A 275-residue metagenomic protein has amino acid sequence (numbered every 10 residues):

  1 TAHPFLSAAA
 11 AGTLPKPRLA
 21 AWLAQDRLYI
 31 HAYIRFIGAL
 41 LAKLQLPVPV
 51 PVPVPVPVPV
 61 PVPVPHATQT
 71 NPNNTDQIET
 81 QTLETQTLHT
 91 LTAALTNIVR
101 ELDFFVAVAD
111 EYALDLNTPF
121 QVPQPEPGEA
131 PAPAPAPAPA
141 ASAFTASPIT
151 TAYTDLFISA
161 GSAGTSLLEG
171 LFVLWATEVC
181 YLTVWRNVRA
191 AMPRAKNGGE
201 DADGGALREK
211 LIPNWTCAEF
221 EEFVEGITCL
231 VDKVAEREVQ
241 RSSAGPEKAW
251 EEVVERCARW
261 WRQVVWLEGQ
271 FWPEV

Functional and structural regions predicted by a protein language model:
T1-L14, K233, R237-A244: Short alpha-helical hairpin
T1-S7, E219-G226: Acidic, low-complexity proline/glycine-rich segments
A2, Y29-F36, E101-F104, I149 (+7 more regions): Amphipathic, well-ordered alpha-helical segments in soluble domains
L14-L44, L171-T183: Alpha-helical bundle segments that constitute or directly flank the non-heme di-iron/ferroxidase center
R35-G38, D103, A107-D110, L114 (+4 more regions): Charged/polar positions within long, soluble alpha-helices
P55-F223: Active-site-proximal alpha-helical scaffolds that flank and shape metal-associated catalytic sites
E238-S242, P246, E255-V275: A cross-kingdom marker for long, charged
